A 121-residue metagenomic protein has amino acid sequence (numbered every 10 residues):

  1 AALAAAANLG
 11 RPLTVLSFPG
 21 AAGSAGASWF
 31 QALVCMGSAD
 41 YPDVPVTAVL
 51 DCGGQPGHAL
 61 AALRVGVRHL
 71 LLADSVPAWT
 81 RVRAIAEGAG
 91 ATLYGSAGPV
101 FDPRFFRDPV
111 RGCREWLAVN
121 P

Functional and structural regions predicted by a protein language model:
A1-A5, A25-S28: Short, glycine/acidic-enriched capping/hinge loops at junctions between secondary-structure elements
L3, P56-A59, R83: Generic hydrophobic/aromatic pocket-lining and core-packing "Φ" positions
A5-A22, S75-P121: Conserved anion-binding
S17-L63: N-terminal active-site wall of soluble small-molecule enzyme domains
V49-D51, A73, S96: Structural motif
